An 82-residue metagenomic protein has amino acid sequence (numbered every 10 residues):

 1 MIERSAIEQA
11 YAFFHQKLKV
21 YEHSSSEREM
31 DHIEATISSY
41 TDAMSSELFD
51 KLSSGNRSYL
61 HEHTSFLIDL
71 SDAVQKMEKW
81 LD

Functional and structural regions predicted by a protein language model:
M1-R28: Short terminal alpha-helical segments
R4-I7, Y11, M30, H63-M77: Long amphipathic alpha-helices with heptad-repeat character, especially coiled-coil-forming segments used
Q16, I33, D50, Q75-E78: Generic cytosolic/nucleocytoplasmic N-terminal low-complexity/intrinsically disordered segments
L18, E22-S25, T41-S45, S71-V74 (+1 more regions): A structural signal for well-ordered alpha-helices, especially hydrophobic packing surfaces of coiled-coils
E27, D31, D50-S53: Short, surface-exposed loop/turn segments at secondary-structure junctions
M30-E47: Amphipathic, non-membrane alpha-helical rod segments
A43-A73: Short, charged early-sequence alpha-helical segments and their helix-coil boundaries
